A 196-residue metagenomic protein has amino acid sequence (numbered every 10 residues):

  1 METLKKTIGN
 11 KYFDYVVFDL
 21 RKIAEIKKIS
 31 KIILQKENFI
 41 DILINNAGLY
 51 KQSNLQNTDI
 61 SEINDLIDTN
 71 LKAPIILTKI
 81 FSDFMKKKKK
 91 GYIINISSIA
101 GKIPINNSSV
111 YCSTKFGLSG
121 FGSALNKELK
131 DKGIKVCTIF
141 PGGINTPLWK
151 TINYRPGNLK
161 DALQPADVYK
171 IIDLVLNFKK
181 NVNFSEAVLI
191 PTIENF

Functional and structural regions predicted by a protein language model:
V17-K28, I60: The beta1-alpha1 cofactor-binding region of Rossmann-like NAD(H)/NADP(H)-dependent oxidoreductases
N46-K51: Conserved NAD(P)H cofactor-binding loop of Rossmann-fold oxidoreductase domains
N54-L55, E62-I67: Substrate-binding pocket helix/loop in short-chain dehydrogenase/reductase
Q56, I105-S109: Active-site loop immediately N-terminal to the catalytic Tyr-X3-Lys motif of short-chain dehydrogenase/reductase
T78, T114: Active-site helix of classical SDR
S98: Residue(s) in the substrate-gating loop at a strand-loop-helix junction that position the organic substrate next
T138, G157-F196: C-terminal helical subdomain
